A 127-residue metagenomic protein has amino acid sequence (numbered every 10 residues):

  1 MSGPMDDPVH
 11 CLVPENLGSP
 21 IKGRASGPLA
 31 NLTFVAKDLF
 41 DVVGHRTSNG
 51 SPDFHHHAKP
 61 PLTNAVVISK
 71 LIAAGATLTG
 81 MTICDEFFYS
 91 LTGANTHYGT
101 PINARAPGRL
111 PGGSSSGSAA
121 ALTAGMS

Functional and structural regions predicted by a protein language model:
M1-S127: Gly/Ser-rich catalytic/binding loops embedded in alpha/beta enzyme cores
